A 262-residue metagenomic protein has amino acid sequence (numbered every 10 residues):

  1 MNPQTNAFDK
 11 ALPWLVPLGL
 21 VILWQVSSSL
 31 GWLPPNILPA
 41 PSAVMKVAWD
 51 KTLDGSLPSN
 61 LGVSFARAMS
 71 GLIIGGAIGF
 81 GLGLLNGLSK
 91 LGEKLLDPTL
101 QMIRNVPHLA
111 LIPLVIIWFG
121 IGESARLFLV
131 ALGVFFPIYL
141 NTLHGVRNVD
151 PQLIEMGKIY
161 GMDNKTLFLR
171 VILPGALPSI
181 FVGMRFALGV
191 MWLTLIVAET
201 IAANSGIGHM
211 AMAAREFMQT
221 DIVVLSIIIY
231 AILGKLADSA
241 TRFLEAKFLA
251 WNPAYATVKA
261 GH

Functional and structural regions predicted by a protein language model:
M1-S28: N-terminal signal-anchor/first transmembrane alpha helix
N2-Q4, L30-I73: Periplasmic/extracellular loop-to-transmembrane helix junction in inner-membrane transport proteins
S70-L100: Transmembrane-helix boundary motif in ABC transporter permease subunits
K90, R147, P178, V182 (+1 more regions): C-terminal transmembrane helix and the adjacent membrane-cytosol boundary/short C-terminal tail of inner/organellar
P98, N141, G145-G183, A211: Short cytoplasmic-facing helical segments at TM-TM junctions of multi-pass membrane proteins
Q101-P137, H144-G145: Generic hydrophobic transmembrane alpha-helix motif, especially the helices
I116-I117, V146, L193-Y230, L249-K259: Glycine-rich helix-loop "coupling/hinge" segments at transmembrane-helix boundaries in multipass transporters
F128, L132, N164-V197, D221 (+3 more regions): Transmembrane alpha-helices
